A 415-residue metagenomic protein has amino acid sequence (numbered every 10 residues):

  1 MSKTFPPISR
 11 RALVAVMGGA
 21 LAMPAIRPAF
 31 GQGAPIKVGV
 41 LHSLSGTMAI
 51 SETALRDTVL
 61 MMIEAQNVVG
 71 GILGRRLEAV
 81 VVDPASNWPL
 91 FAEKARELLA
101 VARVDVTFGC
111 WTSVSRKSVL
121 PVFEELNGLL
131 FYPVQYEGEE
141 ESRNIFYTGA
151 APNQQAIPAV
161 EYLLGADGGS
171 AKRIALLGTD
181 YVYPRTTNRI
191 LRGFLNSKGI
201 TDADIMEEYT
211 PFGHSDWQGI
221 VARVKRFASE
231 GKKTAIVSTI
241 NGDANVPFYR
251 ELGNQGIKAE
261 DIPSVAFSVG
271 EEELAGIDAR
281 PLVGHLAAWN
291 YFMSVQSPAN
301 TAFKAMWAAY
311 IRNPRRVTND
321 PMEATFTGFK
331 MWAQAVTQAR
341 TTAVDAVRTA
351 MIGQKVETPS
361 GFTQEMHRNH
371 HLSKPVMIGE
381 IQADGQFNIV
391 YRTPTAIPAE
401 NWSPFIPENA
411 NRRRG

Functional and structural regions predicted by a protein language model:
M1-I8, A12-M23: N-terminal secretory signal peptides
G39-T58, V82-P89, W111, D180-R185 (+2 more regions): Extracytoplasmic "Venus flytrap"
I50-D57, G70-E139, T148, Y209-Q218: Beta-alpha junction/loop-to-helix N-cap segments that form part of ligand/metal-binding clefts
D57-A79, G169, S197-I200: Signal peptide-proximal N-terminal region of secreted/periplasmic/extracellular or secretory-lumen proteins
E93, E137, N144-Q255, S294-A302: Extracellular/periplasmic Venus flytrap/periplasmic-binding protein
L98, A102-C110, F131-P133, A175-G178 (+4 more regions): Periplasmic-binding protein-like
L252-F326, V336-T342, Y391-R414: Extracellular/periplasmic periplasmic-binding protein-like sensory domains
K355-G415: Solvent-exposed, acidic/polar segments of extracytosolic/periplasmic ligand-binding ectodomains
